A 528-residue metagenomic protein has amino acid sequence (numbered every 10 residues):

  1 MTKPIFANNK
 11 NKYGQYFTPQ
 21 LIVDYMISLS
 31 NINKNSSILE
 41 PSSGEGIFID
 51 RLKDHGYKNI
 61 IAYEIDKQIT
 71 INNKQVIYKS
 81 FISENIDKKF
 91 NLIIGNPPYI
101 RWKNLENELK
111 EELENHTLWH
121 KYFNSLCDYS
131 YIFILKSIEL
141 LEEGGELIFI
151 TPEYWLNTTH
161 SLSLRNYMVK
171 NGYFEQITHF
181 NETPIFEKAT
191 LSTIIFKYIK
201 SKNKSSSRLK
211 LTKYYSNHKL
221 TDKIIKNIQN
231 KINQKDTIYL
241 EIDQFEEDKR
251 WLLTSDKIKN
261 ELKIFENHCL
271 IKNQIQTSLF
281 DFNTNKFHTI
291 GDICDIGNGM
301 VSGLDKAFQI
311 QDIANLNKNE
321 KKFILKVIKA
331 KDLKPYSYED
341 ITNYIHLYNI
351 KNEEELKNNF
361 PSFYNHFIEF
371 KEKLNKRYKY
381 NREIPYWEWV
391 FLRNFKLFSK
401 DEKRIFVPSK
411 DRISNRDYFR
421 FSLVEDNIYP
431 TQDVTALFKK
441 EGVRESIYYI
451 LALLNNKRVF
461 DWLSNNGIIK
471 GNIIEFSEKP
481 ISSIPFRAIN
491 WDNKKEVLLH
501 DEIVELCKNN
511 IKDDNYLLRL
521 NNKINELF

Functional and structural regions predicted by a protein language model:
M1-N8: N-terminal, positively charged/glycine-rich alpha-helical extensions of SAM-dependent methyltransferases
N11-K12, F17-L29, S42-I71, S83-K306 (+3 more regions): Signature of N6-adenine DNA methyltransferases within the class I
N31-S37: Short helix-loop-beta connector
I65, F81-E84, L333, I489: Hydrophobic pocket-lining residues within nucleotide cofactor-binding pockets
K74-F81: Conserved SAM-binding strand-loop segment of SAM-dependent methyltransferases
I77, T151-P152, K329: A secondary-structure boundary/capping signal
K263-L499: Polybasic, glycine- and aromatic-enriched phosphate-binding surface used to engage nucleic acids
I484, A488-F528: Extended amphipathic alpha-helical segments enriched in small hydrophobics
